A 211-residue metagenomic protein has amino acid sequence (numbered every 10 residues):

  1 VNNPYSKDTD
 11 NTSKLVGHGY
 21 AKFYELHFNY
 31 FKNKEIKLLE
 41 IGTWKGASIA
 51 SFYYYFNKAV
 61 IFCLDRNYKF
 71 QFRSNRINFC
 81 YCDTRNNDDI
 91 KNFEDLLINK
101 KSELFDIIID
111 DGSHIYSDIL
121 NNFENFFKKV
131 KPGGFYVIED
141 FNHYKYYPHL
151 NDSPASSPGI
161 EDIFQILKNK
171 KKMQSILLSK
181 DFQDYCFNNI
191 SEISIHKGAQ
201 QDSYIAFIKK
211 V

Functional and structural regions predicted by a protein language model:
V1-I109, S113-I138, N142-V211: A short alpha-helical cap/connector motif
